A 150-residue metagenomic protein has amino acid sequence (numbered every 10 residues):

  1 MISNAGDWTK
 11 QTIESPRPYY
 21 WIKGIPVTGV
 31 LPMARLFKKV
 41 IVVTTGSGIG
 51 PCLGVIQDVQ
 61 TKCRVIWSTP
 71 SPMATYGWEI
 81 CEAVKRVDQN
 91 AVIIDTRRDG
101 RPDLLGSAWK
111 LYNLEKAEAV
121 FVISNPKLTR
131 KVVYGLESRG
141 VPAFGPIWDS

Functional and structural regions predicted by a protein language model:
M1-V42, G50-D58, W67-R98, G145-S150: FAD-binding FR-type
F37, Q60-K62, E115-E118: A general structural motif
K39-T44, A119-V122: Short hydrophobic beta-strand segments
S47-C52, L128: Hydrophobic/small residue at the entry helix of a nucleotide-binding pocket
K62-C63, K131-P146: A short, gly/pro- and small-residue-rich
P72-I123, K127-K131, G135: C-terminal helical cap/extension that packs against the catalytic core of soluble nucleotide-cofactor enzymes
